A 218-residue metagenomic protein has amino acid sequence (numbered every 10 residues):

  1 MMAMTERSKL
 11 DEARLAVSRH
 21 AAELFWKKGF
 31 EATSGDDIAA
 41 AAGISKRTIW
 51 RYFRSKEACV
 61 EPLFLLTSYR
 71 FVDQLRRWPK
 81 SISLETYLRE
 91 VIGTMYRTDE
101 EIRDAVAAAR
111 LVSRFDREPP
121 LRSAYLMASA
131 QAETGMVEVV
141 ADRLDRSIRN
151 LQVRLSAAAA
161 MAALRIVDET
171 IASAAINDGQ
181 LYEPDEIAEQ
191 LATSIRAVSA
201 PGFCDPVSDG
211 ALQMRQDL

Functional and structural regions predicted by a protein language model:
M1-K28, A32-I44, E61, Y69-R70: Basic, helix-initiating cap at the start of DNA-binding domains
A13, T67, I92, A128-A132 (+1 more regions): Hydrophobic/aromatic residues within well-ordered alpha-helical segments
I44-F53: Short hydrophobic/aromatic patch on the recognition helix
E57-C59: A secondary-structure capping/hinge motif
Y69-L111: Hydrophobic alpha-helical connector segments
Q131-S156: Hydrophobic alpha-helical bundle segments that form small-molecule/ligand-binding pockets
V153-M161, R165, A188: Short, well-structured alpha-helical segments
E169, S173-L218: C-terminal peripheral helix-coil segments that are non-catalytic and often amphipathic
